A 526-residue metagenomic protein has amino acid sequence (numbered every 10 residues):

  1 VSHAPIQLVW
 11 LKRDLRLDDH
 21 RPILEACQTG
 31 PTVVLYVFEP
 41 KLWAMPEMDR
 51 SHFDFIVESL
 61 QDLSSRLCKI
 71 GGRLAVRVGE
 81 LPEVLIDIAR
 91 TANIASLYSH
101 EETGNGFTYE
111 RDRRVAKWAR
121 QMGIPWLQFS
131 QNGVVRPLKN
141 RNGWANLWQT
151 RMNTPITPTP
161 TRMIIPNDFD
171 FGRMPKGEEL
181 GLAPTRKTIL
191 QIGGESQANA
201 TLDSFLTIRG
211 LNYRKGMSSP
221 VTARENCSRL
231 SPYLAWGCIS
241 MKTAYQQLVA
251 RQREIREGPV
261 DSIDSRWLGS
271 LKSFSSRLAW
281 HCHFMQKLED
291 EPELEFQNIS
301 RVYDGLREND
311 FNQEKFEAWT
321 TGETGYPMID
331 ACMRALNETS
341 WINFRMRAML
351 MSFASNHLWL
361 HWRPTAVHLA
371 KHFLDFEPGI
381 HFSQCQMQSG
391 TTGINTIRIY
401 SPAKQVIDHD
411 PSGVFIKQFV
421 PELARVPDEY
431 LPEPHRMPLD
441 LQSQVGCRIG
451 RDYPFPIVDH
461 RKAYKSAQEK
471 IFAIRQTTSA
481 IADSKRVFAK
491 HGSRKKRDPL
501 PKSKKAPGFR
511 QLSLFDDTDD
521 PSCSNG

Functional and structural regions predicted by a protein language model:
S2-S275, M285, T392-G526: Active-site "lid/cap" and pocket-lining segments within catalytic core domains
R229-L234, C238-E429: Active-site-proximal binding-pocket segments
